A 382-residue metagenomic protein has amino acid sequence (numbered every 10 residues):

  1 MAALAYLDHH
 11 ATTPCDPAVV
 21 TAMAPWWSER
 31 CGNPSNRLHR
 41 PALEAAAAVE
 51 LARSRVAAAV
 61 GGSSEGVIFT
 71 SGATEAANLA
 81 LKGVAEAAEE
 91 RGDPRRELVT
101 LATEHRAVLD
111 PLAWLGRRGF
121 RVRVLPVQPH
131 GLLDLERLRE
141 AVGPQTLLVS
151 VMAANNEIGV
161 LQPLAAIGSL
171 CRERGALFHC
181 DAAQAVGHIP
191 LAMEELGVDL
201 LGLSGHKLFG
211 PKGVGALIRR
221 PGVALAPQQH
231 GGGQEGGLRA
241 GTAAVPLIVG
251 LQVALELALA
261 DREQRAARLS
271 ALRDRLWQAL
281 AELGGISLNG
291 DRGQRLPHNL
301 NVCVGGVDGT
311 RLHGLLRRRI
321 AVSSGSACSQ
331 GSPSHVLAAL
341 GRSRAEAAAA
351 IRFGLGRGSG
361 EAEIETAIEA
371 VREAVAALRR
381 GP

Functional and structural regions predicted by a protein language model:
M1-P382: Pyridoxal 5′-phosphate
